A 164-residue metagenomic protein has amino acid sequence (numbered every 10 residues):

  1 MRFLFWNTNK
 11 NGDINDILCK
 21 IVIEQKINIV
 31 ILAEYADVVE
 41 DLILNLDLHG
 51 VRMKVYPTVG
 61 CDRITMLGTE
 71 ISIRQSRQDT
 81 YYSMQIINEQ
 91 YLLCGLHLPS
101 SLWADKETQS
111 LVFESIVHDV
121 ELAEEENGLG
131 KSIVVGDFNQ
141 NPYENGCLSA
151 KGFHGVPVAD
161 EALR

Functional and structural regions predicted by a protein language model:
M1-K10, Q90-L102, V135: Active-site-proximal beta-strand elements of phosphoester/diester hydrolases
N11-D13, D37-D41, S101-W103, N139-N145: Active-site environment of divalent metal-dependent phosphoester hydrolases
G12-I23: Short, acidic/polar
L18, A36-L48, E144-H154: Metal-dependent catalytic neighborhoods of phosphoester/phosphodiester hydrolases
K26-V30: Proline-aspartate-enriched helix->loop->beta-strand connector
I31-S101: Structured beta-strand-rich core segments of catalytic domains in phosphoester-bond hydrolases
H97-F113: Surface-exposed cleft-lining segments at the edges of enzyme active sites
V112-R164: Metal-dependent phosphoesterases centered on the DNase I-like endonuclease/exonuclease/phosphatase
